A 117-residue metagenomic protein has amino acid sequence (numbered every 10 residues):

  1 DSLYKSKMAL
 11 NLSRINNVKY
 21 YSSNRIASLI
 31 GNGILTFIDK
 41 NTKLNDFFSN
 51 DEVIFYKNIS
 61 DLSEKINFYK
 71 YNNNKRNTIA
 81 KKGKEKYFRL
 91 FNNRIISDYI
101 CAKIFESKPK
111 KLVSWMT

Functional and structural regions predicted by a protein language model:
D1-T117: Catalytic binding pocket for nucleotide-activated donors in carbohydrate/polymer assembly enzymes
